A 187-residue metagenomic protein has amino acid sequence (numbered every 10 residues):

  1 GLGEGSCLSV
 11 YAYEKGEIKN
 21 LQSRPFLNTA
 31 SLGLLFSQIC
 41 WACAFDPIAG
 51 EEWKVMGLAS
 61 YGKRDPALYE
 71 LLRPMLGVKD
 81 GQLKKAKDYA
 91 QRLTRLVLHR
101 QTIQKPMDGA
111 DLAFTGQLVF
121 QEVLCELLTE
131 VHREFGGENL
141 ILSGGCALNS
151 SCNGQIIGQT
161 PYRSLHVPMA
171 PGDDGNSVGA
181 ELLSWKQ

Functional and structural regions predicted by a protein language model:
G1-Q187: Short acidic/glycine-rich loops and adjacent helix/strand connectors that line catalytic pockets where negatively
